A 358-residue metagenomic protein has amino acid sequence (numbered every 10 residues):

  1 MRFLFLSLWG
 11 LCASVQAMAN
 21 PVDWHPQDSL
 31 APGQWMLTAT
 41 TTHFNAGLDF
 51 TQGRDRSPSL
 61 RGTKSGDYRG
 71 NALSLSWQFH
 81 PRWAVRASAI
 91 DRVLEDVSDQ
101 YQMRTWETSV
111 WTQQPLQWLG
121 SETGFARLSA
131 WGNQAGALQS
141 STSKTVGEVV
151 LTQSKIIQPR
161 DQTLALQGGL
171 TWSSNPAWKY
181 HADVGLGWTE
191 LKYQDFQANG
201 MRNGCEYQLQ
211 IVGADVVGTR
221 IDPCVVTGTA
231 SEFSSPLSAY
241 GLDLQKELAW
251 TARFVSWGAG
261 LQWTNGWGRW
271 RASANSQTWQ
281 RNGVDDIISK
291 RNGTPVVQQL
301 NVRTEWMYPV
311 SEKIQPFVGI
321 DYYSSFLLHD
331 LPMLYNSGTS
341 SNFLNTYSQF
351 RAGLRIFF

Functional and structural regions predicted by a protein language model:
A17-L48, Q117-E122: Outer-membrane beta-barrel biogenesis signature
P32, Q78-R82, Q113-S121, S173-A177 (+2 more regions): Outer-membrane beta-barrel channels and translocator barrels
Q34, D161-R291, L300: Detector for outer-membrane/organellar transmembrane beta-barrel domains, recognizing the amphipathic beta-strand
W35-A39, W83-A87, T108, S121-L128 (+7 more regions): Transmembrane beta-strands of outer-membrane beta-barrel proteins
T41-G47, A89-E95, A130-G136, Q162 (+6 more regions): Transmembrane beta-strands of outer-membrane beta-barrel pores
G47-R61, S88, R92-M103, G136-V150 (+4 more regions): Outer-membrane beta-barrel translocator domains and adjoining extracellular loop/strand segments of Gram-negative
R61-D67, V97-T105, L151-Q162, Q197 (+3 more regions): Replace "Gram-negative outer membrane beta-barrel proteins" with "bacterial and organellar outer membrane beta-barrel
E107-W111, L344-F358: Outer-membrane beta-barrel "beta-signal"
